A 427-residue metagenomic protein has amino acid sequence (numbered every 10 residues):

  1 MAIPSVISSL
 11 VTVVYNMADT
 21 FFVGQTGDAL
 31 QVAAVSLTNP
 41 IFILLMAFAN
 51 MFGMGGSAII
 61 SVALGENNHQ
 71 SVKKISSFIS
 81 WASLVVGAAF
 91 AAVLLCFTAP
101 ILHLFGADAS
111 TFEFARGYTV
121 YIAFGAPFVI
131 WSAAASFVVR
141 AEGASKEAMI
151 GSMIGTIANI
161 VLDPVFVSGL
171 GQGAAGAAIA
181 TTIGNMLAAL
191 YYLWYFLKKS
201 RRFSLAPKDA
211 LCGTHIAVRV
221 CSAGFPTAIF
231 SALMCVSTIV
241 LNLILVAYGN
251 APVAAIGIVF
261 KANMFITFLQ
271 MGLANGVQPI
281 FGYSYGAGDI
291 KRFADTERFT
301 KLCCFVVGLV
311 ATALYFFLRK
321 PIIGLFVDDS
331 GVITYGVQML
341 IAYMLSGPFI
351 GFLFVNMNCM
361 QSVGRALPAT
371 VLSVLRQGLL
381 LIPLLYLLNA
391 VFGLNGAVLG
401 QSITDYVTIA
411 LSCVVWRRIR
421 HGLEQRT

Functional and structural regions predicted by a protein language model:
M1-A2, I60-P127, G169-F225, F281-S346 (+1 more regions): Short alpha-helical transmembrane segments in multi-pass integral membrane proteins
M1-D19, Y121, G155, G184-A188 (+2 more regions): Transmembrane helical elements of multi-pass membrane transporters/channels
M1-F21, Q25-T26, P40-G55, I59 (+5 more regions): N-terminal transmembrane alpha-helices
V14-A33, L102-A109, V165-Q172, A232-F265 (+3 more regions): Helix-terminus/linker motif at the lipid-water interface of multi-pass membrane proteins
V14-Y15, F52, V93-F97, P127 (+11 more regions): Residue-level signal for transmembrane alpha-helical positions in Major Facilitator Superfamily
M17-F21, A92, P100, A134-V138 (+7 more regions): Alpha-helical transmembrane segments of multipass membrane proteins
V32-A92, V129-A148, A255-L318, I350-A369: Small-residue-rich hydrophobic transmembrane alpha-helices
I122-R140, A148-T156, A177-L190, M271-A274 (+3 more regions): Short runs within selected transmembrane alpha-helices of multi-pass transporters and secretion channels
